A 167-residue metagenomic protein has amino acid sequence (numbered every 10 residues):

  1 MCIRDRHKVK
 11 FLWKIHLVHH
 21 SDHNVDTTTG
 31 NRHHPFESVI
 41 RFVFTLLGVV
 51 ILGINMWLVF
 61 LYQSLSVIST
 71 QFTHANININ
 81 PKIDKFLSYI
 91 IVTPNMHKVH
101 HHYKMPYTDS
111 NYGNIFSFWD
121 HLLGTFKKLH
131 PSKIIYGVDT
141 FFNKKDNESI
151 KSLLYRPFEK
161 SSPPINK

Functional and structural regions predicted by a protein language model:
R4-I135: Membrane-embedded catalytic scaffold of the fatty acid hydroxylase/desaturase
H121, P131-K167: Cytosolic-facing loops and C-terminal tails of multi-pass membrane proteins
